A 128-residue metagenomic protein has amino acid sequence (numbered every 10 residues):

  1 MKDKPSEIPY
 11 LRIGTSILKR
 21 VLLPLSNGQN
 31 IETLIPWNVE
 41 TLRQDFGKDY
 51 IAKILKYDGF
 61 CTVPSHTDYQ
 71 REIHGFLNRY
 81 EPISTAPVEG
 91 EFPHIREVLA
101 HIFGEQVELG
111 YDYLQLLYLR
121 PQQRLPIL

Functional and structural regions predicted by a protein language model:
M1-A86, P121: Intein modules and their embedded homing endonuclease domains
T67-L128: P-loop NTPase catalytic core of nucleic-acid-dependent motor ATPases
